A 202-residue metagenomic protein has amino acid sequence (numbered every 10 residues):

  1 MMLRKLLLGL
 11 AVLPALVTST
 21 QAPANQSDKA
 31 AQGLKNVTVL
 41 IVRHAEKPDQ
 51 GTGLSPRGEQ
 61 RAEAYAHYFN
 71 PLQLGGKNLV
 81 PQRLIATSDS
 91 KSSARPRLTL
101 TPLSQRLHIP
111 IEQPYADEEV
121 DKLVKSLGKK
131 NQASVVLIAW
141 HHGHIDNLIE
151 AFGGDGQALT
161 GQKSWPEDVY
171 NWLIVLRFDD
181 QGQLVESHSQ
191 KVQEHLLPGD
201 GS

Functional and structural regions predicted by a protein language model:
M1-L10: Bacterial N-terminal signal peptides that target proteins for export
M2-L3, E119, H141: Alpha-helix initiation/capping motif
G9-V17: Bacterial N-terminal signal peptides
V17-T18, R57: Residues in and immediately flanking transmembrane alpha helices
T20-A24: Sec/Tat signal peptide C-region and signal peptidase I cleavage site
N25-A133, H144-S202: Active-site-proximal alpha-helix that buttresses catalytic centers in soluble enzyme cores
V135-A139: Periplasmic-binding protein-like
